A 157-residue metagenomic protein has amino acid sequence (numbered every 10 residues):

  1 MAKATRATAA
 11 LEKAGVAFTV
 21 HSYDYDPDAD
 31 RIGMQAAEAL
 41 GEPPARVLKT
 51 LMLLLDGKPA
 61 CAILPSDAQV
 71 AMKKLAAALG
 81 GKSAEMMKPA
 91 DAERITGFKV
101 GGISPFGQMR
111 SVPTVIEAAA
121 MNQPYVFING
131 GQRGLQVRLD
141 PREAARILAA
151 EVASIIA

Functional and structural regions predicted by a protein language model:
M1-A157: Extended, low-hydrophobicity, polar/charged segments
